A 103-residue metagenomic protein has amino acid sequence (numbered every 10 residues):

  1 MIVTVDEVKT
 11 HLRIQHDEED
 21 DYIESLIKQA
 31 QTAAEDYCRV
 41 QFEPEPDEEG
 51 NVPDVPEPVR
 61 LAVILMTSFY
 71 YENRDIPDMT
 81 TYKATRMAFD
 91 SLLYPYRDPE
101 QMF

Functional and structural regions predicted by a protein language model:
M1-F103: Divalent metal-cofactor coordination and adjacent catalytic microenvironments
